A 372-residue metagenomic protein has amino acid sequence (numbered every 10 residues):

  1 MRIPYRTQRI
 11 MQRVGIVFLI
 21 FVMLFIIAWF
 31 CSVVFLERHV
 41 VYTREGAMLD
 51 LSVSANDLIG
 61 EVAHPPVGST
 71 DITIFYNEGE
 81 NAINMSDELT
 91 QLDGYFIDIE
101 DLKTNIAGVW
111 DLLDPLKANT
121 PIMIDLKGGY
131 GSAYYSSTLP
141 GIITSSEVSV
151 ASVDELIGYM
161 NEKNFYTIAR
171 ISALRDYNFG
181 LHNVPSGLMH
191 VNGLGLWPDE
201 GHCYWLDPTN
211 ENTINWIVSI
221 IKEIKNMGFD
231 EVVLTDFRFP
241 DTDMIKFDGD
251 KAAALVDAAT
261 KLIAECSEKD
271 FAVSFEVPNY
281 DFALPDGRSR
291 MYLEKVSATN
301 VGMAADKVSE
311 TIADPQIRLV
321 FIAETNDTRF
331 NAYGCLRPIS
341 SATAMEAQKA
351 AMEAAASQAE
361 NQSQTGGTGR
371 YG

Functional and structural regions predicted by a protein language model:
M1-R13: N-terminal Lys/Arg-rich, disordered targeting/topogenic segments
G15-S32: Hydrophobic membrane-insertion alpha-helices, especially the h-region of bacterial N-terminal signal peptides
L36, S289-G372: Substrate-binding cleft of secreted/luminal carbohydrate-active enzymes
I83-E100, L174-S219: Active-site-adjacent "subsite" loops/lids of carbohydrate-active enzymes
F96, I168-R175, V233-L234, A253-P285 (+2 more regions): Aromatic-lined carbohydrate-recognition surfaces of secreted/lumenal glycan-active proteins
A107-S132, E223-V232, S289-M291: Catalytic domains of carbohydrate-active enzymes, especially glycoside hydrolases
N119-V150, F247-D248: Aromatic-lined carbohydrate-binding/catalytic grooves of carbohydrate-active enzymes
P121-M123, V148-W197: Glycine-rich, aromatic-flanked loop segments that form ligand/cofactor-binding clefts across common enzyme folds
